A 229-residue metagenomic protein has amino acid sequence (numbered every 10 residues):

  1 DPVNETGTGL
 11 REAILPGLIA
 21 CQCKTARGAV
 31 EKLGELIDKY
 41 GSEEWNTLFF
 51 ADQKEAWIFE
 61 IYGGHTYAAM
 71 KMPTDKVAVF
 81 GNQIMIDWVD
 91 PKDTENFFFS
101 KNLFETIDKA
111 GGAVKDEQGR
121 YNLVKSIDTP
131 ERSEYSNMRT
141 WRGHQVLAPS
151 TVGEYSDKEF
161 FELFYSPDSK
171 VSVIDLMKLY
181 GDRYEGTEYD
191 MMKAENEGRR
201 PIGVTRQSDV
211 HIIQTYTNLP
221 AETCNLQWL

Functional and structural regions predicted by a protein language model:
D1, W57-F59, A69, A78-V79: Short hydrophobic-aromatic micro-motifs
D1-E35: Well-ordered mid-protein domain cores that form the structural environment of catalytic cofactors
P2-E5, A68-K71, V89-P91: A short, polar/proline- and glycine-enriched secondary-structure boundary/capping micro-motif
T6-G9, A20, E35, K39-E43 (+3 more regions): Non-catalytic, conformational "gating/processing" segments within enzyme and secreted inhibitor domains
L10-I14, T25-G28, Y40-S42, A51 (+2 more regions): Short, glycine/acidic-rich beta->alpha junctions
V30, G34, G41, W45 (+4 more regions): C-terminus-biased signal that marks the final domain/tail of proteins
L48: Active-site-adjacent helix/loop patches that line small-molecule binding or acyl-intermediate pockets
G64-N82: Acidic, His- and aromatic-enriched active-site or binding-groove loops in soluble protein domains that engage sugars
